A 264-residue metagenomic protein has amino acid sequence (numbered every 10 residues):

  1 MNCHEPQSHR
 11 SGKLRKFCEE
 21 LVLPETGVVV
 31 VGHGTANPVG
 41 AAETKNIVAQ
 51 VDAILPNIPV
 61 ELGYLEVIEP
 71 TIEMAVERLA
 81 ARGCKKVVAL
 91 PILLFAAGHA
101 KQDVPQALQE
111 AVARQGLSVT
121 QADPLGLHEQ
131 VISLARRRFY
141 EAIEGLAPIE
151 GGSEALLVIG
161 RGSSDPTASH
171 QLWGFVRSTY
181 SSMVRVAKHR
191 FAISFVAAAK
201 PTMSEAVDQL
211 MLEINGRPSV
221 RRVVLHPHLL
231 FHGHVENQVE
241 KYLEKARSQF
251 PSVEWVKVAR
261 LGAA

Functional and structural regions predicted by a protein language model:
M1-A264: Active-site-proximal alpha-helix that buttresses catalytic centers in soluble enzyme cores
